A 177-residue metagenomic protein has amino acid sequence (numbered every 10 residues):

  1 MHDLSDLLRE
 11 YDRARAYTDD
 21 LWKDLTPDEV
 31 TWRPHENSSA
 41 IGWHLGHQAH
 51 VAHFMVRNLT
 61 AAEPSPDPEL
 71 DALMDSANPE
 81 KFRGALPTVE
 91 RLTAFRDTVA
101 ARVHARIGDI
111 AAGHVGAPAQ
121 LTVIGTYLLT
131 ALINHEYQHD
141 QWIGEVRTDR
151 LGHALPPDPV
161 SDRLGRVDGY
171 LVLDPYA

Functional and structural regions predicted by a protein language model:
M1-L7: N-terminal export signals and maturation junctions of secreted/periplasmic proteins
H2, L25, S65, G84-P87: Short coil/turn linker and secondary-structure boundary residues
L8-D12, D19, P27-S76, P118-A177: Short, contiguous alpha-helical
D12-R15, D97: Amphipathic alpha-helical segments that line or abut small-molecule/effector binding pockets and mediate allosteric
S76-A117, V123-Q138, W142: Acidic/histidine-rich alpha-helical segments that form the ligand environment of transition-metal centers
